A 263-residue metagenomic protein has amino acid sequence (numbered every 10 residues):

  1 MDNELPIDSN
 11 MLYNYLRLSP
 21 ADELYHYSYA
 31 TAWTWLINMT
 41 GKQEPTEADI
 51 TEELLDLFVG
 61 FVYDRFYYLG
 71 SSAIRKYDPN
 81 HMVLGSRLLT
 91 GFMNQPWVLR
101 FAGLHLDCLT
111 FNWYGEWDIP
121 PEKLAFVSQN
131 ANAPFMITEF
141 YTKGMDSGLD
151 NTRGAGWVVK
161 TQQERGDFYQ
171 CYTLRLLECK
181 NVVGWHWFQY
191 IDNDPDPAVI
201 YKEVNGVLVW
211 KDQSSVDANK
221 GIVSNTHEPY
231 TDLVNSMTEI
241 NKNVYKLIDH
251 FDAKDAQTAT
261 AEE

Functional and structural regions predicted by a protein language model:
M1-W97: Polysaccharide-binding and catalytic clefts of secreted carbohydrate-active enzymes
T40-D56, T90, N130-Y172, C179 (+1 more regions): Active-site clefts of carbohydrate-active enzymes
D64-S72, P121-A125, Y169, T173: Generic structural signal for well-ordered alpha-helices, preferentially at hydrophobic/aromatic core positions
I74, L109, E139, W185: Conserved, mostly hydrophobic/aromatic
D78-V83, L104-D107, A131-F135, E178-G184: Loop/turn elements at helix/coil->beta-strand transitions in domains of secreted/extracellular proteins
V83-K123, I191-K202, S214-D217: Substrate-binding cleft/loops of secretory-pathway carbohydrate-active enzymes
F188-E263: Aromatic-rich peripheral "rim/lid" segments of glycoside hydrolase catalytic domains that contact and position glycan
